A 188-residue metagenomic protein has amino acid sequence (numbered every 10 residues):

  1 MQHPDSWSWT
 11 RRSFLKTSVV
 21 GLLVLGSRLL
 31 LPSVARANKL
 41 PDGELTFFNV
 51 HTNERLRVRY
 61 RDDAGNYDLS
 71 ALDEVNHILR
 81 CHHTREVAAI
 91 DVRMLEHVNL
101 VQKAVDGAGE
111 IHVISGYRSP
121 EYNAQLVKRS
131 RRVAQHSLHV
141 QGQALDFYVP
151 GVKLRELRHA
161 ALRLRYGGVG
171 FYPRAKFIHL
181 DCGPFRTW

Functional and structural regions predicted by a protein language model:
M1-W9: N-terminal secretory signal peptides
W9-S27: N-terminal export leaders
P32-A37: Boundary at the C-terminal end of the N-terminal hydrophobic targeting segment
G43-Y172, I178-G183: Cell-envelope/glycan interface and biosynthesis
R186-W188: Short, low-order "capping/linker" segments at domain edges
